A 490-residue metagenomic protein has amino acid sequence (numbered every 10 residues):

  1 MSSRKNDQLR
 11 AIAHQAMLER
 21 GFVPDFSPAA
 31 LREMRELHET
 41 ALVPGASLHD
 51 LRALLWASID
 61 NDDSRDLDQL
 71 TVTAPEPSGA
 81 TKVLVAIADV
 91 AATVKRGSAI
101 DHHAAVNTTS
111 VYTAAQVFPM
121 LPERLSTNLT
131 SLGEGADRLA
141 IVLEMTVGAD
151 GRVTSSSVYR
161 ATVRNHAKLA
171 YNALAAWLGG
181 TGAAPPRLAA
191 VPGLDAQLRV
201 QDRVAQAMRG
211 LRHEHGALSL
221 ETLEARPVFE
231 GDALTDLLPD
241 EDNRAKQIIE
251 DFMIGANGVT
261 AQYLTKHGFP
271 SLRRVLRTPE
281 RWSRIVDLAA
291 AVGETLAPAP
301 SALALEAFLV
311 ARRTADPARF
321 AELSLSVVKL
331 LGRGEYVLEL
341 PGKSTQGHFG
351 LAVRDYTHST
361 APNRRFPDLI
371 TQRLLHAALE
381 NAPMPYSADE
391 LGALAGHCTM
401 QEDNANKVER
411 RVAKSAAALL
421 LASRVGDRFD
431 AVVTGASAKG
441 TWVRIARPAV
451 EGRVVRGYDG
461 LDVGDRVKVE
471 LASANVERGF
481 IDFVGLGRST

Functional and structural regions predicted by a protein language model:
M1-F22, F26-V455, D459-G464, A474-I481 (+1 more regions): Electropositive polyanion-binding surfaces
